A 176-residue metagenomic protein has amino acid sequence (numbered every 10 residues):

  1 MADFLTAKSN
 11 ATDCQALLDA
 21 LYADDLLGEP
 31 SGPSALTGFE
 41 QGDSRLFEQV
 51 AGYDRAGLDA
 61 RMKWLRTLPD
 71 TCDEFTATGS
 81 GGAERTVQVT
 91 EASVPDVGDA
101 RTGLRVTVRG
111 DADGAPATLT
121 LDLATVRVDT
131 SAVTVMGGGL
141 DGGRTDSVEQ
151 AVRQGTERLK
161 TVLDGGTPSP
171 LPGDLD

Functional and structural regions predicted by a protein language model:
M1-D111, A115: A small/polar (G/S/T-enriched), proline-flanked helix-loop surface module common in exported/cell-envelope proteins
R55-A56, T67-D70, R153-D164: Sec-exported extracytoplasmic/periplasmic mature domains
T76-A83, G143, G166, G173: Residue-level signal for alpha-helical context at structural boundaries
V87-R158: A short, solvent-exposed beta-edge/loop patch
L159-D176: Short, low-complexity, Pro/Ser/Thr/Gly-rich segments in the mature regions of secreted, periplasmic
